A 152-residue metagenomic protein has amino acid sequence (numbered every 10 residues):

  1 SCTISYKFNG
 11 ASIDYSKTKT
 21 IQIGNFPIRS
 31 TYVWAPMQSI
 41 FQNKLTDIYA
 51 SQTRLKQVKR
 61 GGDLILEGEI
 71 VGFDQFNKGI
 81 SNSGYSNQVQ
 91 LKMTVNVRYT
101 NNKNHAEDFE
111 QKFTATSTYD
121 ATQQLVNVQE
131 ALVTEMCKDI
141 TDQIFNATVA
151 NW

Functional and structural regions predicted by a protein language model:
S1-N43, D47, R54, K59 (+1 more regions): A structural "domain/chain start" motif
T18-I21, Q42-L45, R60, L64 (+5 more regions): A sequence-level detector of short, solvent-exposed, charge-rich linear segments
P27-W34, Q123-A131: Second-shell loop/turn segments in exported
S51-K56, R60-D108, T116-N127, K138: Surface-exposed short loop/turn segments
Q129-W152: Compositionally biased, intrinsically disordered linkers/stalks adjacent to structured regions
